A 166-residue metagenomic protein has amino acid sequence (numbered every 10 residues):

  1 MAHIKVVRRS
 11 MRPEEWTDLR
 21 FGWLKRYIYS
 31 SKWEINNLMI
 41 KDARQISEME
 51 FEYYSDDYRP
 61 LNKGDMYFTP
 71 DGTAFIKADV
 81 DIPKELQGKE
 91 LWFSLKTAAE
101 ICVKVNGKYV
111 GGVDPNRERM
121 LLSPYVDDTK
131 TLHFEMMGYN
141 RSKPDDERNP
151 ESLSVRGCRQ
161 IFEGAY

Functional and structural regions predicted by a protein language model:
A2-I40, R44-I46, E135-Y166: An acidic-aromatic loop/edge-strand motif
W33-Y53, E100-G107: Extended low-complexity, serine/threonine- and proline-enriched intrinsically disordered segments
G64-K84: Short beta-strands within extracellular/lumenal beta-sheet-rich domains
T69-D71, L86, P115, Y125-T129: Surface-exposed coil/turn segments at beta-strand junctions on protein surfaces, enriched
E85-V105, D114, F134: Aromatic-lined ligand-binding clefts that engage carbohydrates, nucleic acids, or primary amines
K89-S94, M120, V126-R141: Short, well-structured beta-strand segments within conserved domains
V110-G111: Short hydrophobic beta-strand segments in globular cytosolic domains
D114-M120: Short, solvent-exposed loop/turn segments in extracellular or other extracytoplasmic domains
